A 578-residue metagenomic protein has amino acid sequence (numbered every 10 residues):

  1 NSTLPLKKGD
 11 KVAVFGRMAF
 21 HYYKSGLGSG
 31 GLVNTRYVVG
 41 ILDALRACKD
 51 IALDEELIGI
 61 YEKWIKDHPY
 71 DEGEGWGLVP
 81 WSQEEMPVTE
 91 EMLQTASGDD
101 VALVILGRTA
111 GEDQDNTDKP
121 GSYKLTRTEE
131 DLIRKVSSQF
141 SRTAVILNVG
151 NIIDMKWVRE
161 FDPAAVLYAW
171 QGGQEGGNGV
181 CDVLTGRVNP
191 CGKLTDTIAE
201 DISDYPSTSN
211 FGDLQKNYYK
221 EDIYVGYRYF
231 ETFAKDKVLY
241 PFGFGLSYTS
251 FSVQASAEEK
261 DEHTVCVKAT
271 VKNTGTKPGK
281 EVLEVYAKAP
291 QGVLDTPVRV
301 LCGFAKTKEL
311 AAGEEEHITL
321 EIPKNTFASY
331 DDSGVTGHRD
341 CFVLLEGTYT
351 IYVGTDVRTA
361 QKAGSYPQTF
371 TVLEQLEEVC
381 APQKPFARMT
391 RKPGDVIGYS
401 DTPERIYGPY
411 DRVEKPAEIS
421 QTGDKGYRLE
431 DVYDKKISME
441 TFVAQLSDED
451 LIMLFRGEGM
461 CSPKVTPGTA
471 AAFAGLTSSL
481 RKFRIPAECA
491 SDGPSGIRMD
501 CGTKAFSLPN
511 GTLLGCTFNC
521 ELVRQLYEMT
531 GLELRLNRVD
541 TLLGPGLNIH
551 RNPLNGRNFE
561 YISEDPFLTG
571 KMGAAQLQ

Functional and structural regions predicted by a protein language model:
N1-R484, C489-T541, P545-N548, I562-D565: C-terminal non-catalytic regions of proteins with extracellular/luminal or membrane-system context
G546-G556: Short, conserved phosphate-binding/catalytic loop or strand-edge motifs used in phosphoryl-/nucleotidyl-transfer
Y561-Q578: Hydrophobic, small-residue-rich alpha-helical packing segments that form membrane-like cores
